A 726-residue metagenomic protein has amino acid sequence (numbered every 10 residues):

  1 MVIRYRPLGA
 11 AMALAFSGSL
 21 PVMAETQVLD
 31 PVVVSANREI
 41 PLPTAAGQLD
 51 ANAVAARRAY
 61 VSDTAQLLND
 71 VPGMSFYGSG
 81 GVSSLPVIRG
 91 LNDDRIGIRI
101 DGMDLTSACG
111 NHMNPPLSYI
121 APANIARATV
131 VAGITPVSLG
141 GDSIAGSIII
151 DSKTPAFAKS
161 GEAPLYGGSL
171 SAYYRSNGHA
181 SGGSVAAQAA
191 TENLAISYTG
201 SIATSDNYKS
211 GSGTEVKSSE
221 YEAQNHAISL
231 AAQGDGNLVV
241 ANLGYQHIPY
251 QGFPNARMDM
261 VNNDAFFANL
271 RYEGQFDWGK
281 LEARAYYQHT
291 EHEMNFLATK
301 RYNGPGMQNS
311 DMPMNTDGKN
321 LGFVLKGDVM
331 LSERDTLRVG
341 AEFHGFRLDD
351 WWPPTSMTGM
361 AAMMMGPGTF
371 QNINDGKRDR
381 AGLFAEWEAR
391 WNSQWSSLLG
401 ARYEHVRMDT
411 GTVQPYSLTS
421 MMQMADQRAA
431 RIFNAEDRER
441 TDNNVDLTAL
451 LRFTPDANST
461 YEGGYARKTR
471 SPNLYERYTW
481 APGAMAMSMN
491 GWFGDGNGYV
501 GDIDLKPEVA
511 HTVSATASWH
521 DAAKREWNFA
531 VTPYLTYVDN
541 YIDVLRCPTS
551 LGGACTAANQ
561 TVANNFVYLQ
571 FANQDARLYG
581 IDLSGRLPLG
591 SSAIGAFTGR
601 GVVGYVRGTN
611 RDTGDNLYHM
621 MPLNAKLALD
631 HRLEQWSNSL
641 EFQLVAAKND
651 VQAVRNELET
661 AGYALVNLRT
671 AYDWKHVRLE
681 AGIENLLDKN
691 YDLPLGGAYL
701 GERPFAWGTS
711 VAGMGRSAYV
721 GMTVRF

Functional and structural regions predicted by a protein language model:
D30-A65, L85, D93: N-terminal periplasmic "start-of-domain" segments of outer-membrane beta-barrel proteins
S62-L67, S84-V87, R99, P115-I120 (+3 more regions): N-terminal periplasmic accessory domains that precede and gate Gram-negative outer-membrane beta-barrel machines
L105-G133: Short acidic/polar hinge/loop motifs at secondary-structure boundaries that mediate gating or recognition
Y174-T204, G213-P249, D259-L281, L325-L337 (+3 more regions): Transmembrane beta-barrel wall of Gram-negative outer-membrane proteins
A227, T316-G327, G376, R380-G382 (+6 more regions): Outer membrane beta-barrel strand-and-loop segments of large Gram-negative receptors, especially TonB-dependent
N242, R334-T336, E342, N374-T536 (+7 more regions): Structural signature of Gram-negative outer-membrane beta-barrels, strongest in the C-terminal barrel of TonB-dependent
R390-S397, H405-V406, E526-I542, A554-A653 (+1 more regions): Gram-negative outer-membrane beta-barrel transporters
T469-R470, D539, V544, A646-D650 (+1 more regions): C-terminal beta-signal and adjacent terminal beta-strands/loops of Gram-negative outer-membrane beta-barrel proteins
